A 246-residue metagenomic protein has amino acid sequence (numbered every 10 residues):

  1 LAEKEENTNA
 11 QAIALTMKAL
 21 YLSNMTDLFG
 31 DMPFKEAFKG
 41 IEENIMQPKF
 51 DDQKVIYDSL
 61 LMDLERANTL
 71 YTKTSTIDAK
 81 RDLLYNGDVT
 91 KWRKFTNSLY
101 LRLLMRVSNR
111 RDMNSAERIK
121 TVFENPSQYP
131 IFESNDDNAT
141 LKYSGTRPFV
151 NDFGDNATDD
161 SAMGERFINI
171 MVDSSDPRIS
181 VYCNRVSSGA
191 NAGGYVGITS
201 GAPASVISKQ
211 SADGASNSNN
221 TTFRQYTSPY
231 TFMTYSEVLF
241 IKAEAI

Functional and structural regions predicted by a protein language model:
L1-M17, Y21-I246: Structured, solvent-exposed acidic/aromatic patches
